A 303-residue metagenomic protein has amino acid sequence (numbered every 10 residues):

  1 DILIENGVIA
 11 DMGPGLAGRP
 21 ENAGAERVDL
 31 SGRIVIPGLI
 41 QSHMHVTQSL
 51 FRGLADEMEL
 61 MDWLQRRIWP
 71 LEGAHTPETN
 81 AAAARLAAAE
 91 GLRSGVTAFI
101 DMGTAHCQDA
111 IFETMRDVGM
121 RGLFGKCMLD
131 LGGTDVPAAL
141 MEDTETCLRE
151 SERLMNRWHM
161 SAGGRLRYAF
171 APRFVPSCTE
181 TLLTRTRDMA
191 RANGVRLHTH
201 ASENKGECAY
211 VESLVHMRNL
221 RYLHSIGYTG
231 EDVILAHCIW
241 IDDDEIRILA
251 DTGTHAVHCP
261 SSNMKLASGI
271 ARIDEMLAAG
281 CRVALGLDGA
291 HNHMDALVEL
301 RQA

Functional and structural regions predicted by a protein language model:
D1-I36: Histidine-rich, glycine-flanked metal-binding segment
I2, G7, G32, H43 (+10 more regions): Divalent metal-coordination and catalytic microenvironments
R33, R52-M120, C147-G163: Alpha-helical scaffold segments that flank or form the walls of functional sites
G38-S49, R196-K205: Histidine-centered catalytic micro-motifs
F112-I239: Metal-coordinating catalytic core of metallo-dependent amide/deamination hydrolases
K126-D130, E203, P260-M264, D288-H291: Short, acidic/turn-prone active-site loops that include or flank metal/cofactor- and phosphate-binding residues
S225-D232, D274-A303: His/Asp/Glu-enriched, well-ordered alpha-helical/loop segment that forms or immediately abuts the divalent-metal
D243-D244, I248-L287: A conserved active-site cap/scaffold subdomain adjacent to cofactor or substrate pockets
